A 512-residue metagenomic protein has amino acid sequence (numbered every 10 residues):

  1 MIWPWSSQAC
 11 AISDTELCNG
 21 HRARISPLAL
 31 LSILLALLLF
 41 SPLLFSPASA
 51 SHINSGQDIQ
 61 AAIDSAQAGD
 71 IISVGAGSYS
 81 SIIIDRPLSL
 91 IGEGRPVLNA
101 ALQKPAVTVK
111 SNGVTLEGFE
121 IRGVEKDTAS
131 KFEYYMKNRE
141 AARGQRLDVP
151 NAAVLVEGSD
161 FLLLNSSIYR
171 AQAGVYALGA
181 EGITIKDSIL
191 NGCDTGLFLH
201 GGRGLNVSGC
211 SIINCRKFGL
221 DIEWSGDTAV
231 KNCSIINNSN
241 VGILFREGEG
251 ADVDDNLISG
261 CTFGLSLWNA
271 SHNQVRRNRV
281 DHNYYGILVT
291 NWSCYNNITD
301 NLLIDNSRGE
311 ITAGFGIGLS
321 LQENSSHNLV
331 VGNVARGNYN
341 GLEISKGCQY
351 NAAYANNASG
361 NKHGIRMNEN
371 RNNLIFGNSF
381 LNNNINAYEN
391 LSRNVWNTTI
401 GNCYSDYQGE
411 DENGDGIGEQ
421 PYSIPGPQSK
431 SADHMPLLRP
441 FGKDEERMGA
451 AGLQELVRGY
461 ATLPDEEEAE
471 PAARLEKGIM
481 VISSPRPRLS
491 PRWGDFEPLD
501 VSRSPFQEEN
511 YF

Functional and structural regions predicted by a protein language model:
M1-W5, C10-S51, L163, V275 (+5 more regions): Secretory targeting signatures
L43-S65, A76, D406: Right-handed parallel beta-helix/beta-solenoid
Q57, S78, L88, G94-P96 (+18 more regions): Residues at the loop-to-beta-strand transition
Q60, D64, A68, S78-I91 (+3 more regions): Extracellular beta-strand-rich solenoid/capping regions of secreted or surface-exposed proteins that bind or remodel
Q67, D85-R86, E93, L102 (+26 more regions): Parallel beta-helix/beta-solenoid
D70-S73, F315, Q349-A355, E369-F512: Acidic, glycine- and Ser/Thr-rich low-complexity intrinsically disordered tracts in extracellular/secreted proteins
A100-T108, A129-L155, R170-A177, N191-H200 (+8 more regions): Extracellular beta-strand/beta-solenoid scaffold signature
